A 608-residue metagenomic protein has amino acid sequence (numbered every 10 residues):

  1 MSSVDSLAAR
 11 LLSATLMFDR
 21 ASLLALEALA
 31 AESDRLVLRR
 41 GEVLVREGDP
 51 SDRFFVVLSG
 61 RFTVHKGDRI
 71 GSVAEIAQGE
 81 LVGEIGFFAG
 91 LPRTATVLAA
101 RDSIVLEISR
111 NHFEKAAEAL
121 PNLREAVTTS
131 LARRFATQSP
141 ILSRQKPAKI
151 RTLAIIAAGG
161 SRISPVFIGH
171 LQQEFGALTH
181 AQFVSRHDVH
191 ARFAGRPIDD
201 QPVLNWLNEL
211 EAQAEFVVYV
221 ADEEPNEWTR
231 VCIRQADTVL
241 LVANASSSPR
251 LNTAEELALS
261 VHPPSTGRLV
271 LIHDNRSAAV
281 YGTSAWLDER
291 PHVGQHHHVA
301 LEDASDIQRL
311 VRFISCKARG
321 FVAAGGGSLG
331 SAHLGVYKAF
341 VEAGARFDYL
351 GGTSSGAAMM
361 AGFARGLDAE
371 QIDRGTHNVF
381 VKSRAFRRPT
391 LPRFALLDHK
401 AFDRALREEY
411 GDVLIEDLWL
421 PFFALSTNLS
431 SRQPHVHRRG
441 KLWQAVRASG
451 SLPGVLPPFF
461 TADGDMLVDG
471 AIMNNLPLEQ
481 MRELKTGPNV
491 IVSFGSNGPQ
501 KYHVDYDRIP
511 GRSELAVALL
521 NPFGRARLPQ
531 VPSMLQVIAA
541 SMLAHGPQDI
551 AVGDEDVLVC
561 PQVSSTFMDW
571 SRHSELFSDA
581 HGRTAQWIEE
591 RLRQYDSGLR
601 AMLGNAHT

Functional and structural regions predicted by a protein language model:
M1-P165, Q173: Cytosolic regulatory regions built on CNB/CRP/Popeye-like sensor folds
L36-L38, I76, I108, V184 (+3 more regions): Hydrophobic residues at beta-strand termini and immediately following loops that shape nucleotide-binding pockets
G48-R53, A158-S164, G325-L329, D348-A357 (+1 more regions): Gly/Ser-rich catalytic serine loop of serine hydrolases
F113-E114, V189-A191, A357-A358, N497-G498 (+1 more regions): A short, flexible beta-alpha/helix-coil linker loop
K146-G195, L310, S355-G356: Walker A/P-loop phosphate-binding motif and the immediately C-terminal alpha-helix
I198, L204-N205, L210-F216, E224-G351 (+1 more regions): Patatin-like phospholipase
